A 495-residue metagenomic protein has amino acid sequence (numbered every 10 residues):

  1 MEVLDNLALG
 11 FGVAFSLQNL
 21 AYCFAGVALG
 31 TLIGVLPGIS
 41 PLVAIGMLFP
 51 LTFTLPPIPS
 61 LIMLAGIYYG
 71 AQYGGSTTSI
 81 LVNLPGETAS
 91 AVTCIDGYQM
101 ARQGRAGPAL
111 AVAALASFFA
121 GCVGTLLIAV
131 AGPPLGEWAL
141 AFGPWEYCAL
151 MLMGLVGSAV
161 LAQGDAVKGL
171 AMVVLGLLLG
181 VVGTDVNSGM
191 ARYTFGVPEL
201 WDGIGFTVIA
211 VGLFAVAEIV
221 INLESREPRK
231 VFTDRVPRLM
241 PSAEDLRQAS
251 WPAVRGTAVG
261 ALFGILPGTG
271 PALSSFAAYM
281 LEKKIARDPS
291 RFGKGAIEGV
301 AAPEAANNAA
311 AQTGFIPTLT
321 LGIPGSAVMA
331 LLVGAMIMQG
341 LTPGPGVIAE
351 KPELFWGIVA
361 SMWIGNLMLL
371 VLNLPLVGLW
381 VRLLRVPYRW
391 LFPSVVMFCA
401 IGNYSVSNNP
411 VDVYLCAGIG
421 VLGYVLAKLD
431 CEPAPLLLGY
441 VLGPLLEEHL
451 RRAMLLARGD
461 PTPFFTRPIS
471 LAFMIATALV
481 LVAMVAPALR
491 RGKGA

Functional and structural regions predicted by a protein language model:
M1-S60, P133, E137-L140, A191-A296 (+6 more regions): Helix-loop-helix hairpins and the membrane-proximal interhelical loops of multi-pass alpha-helical transport proteins
Y22, G26, G30, G34 (+34 more regions): Alpha-helical transmembrane segments in multi-pass membrane proteins
V27-P41, A71-N83, S158-Q163, T257-P267 (+3 more regions): Transmembrane alpha-helix interface/packing and boundary motifs in multi-pass membrane proteins, characterized by
V35-I45, P59, I80-T93, G143-Y147 (+4 more regions): Short, non-helical or kinked segments that cap or interrupt transmembrane helices
M47, I80-P108, P134, G143 (+4 more regions): Flexible loop linkers connecting adjacent transmembrane helices in multi-pass alpha-helical membrane transporters
I58-I62, Q99-A116, R287-G299, A327-A330 (+1 more regions): Membrane-interface alpha-helices at helix entry/exit sites of multi-pass transporters
T93-R105, P134-E137, G180, A277-P289 (+3 more regions): Helix-loop-helix connectors at the membrane interface of multi-pass transporters/channels
A111-R226, M338-G492: Membrane-embedded alpha-helical modules
